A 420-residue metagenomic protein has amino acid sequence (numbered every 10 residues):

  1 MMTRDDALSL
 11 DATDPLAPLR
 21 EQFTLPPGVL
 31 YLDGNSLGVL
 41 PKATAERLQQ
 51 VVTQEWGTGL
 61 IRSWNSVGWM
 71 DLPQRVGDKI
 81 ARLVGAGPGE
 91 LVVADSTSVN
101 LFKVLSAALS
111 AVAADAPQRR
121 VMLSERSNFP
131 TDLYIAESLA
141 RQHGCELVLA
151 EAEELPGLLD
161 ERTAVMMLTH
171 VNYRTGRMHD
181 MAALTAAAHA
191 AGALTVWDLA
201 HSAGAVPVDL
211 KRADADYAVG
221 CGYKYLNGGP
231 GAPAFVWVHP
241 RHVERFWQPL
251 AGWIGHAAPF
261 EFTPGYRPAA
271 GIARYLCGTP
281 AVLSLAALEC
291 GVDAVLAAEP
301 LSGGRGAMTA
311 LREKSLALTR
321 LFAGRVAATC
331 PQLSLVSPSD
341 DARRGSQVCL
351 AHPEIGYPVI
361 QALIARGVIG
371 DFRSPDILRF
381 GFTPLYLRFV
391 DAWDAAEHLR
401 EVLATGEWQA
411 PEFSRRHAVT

Functional and structural regions predicted by a protein language model:
M1-T420: Pyridoxal 5′-phosphate
